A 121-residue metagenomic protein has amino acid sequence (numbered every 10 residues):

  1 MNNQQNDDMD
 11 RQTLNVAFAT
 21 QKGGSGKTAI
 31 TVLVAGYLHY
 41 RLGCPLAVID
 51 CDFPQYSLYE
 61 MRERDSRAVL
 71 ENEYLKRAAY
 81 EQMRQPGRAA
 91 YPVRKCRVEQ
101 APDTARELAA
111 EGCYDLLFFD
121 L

Functional and structural regions predicted by a protein language model:
N2-C44: Walker A (P-loop) phosphate-binding motif
A19-S25, Y40-F119: P-loop/Walker-type NTP enzyme "switch/lid" segment
